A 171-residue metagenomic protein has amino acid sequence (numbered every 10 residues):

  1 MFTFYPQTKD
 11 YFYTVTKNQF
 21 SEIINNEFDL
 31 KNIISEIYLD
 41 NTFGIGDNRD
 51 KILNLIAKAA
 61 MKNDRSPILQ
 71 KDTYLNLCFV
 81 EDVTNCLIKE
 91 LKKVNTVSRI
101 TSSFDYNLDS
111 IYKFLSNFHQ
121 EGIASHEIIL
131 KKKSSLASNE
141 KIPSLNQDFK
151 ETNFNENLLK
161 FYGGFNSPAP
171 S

Functional and structural regions predicted by a protein language model:
M1-T3, Y38-D40, T101: Active-site beta-alpha turn of Rossmann-fold NAD(P)-dependent dehydrogenases/reductases
M1-V15, S35: Conserved Rossmann-fold NAD(P)-dependent oxidoreductase catalytic core, especially the SDR/UDP-sugar
T3-P6, N41-G44, T73, I129-K132: Residues that form or immediately flank small-molecule/cofactor binding pockets and catalytic motifs
T8, T16, I45-R49, F104 (+1 more regions): Residue-level signature of the cytosolic catalytic core of signaling kinases
T14, N18, E22-T84, L115: NAD(P)-dependent short-chain dehydrogenase/reductase
A60-D64, I68-S171: C-terminal substrate-binding subdomain of Rossmann-fold SDR/epimerase-dehydratase oxidoreductases
